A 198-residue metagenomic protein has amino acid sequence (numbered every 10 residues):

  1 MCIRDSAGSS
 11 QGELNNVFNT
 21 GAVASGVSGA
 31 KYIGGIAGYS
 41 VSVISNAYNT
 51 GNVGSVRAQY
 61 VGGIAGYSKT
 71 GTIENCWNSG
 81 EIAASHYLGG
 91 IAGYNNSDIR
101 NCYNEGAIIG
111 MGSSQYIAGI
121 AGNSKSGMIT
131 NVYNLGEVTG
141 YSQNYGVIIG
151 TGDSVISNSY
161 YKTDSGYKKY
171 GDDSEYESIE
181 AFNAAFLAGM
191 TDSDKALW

Functional and structural regions predicted by a protein language model:
R4-W198: Predominantly extracellular beta-rich ligand-binding scaffolds that present long acidic/polar faces for carbohydrate
